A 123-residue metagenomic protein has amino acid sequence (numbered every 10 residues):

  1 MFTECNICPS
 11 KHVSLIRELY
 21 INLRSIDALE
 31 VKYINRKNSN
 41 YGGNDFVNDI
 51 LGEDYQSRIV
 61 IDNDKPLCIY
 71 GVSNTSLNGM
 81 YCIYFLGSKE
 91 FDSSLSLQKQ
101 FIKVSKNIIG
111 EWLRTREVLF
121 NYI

Functional and structural regions predicted by a protein language model:
M1-Y41: Short amphipathic alpha-helix that is part of the acyltransferase structural core
Y33-Q56: Active-site rim helix/loop that mediates acceptor-substrate recognition in acyltransferases
E53-Y55, N78-M80, R116: Short connector loops at helix/strand junctions that flank enzyme active sites, especially segments positioning acidic
D54-S73: Conserved beta-hairpin
G79-Q98: Conserved acetyl-CoA binding element of GNAT-fold acetyltransferases
S105-I109: Short loop-to-alpha-helix "cap/lid" segments that border enzyme active sites across diverse enzyme classes
W112-I123: Conserved GNAT acetyl-CoA-binding A-motif
